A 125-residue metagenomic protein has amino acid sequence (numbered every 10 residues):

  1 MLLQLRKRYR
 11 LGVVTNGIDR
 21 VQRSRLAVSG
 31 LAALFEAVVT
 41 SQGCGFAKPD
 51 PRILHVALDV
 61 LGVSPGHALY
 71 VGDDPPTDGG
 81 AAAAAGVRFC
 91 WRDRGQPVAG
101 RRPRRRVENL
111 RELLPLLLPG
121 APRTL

Functional and structural regions predicted by a protein language model:
L3, G12-L125: Asp-based, Mg2+/Mn2+-dependent phosphohydrolase catalytic module
